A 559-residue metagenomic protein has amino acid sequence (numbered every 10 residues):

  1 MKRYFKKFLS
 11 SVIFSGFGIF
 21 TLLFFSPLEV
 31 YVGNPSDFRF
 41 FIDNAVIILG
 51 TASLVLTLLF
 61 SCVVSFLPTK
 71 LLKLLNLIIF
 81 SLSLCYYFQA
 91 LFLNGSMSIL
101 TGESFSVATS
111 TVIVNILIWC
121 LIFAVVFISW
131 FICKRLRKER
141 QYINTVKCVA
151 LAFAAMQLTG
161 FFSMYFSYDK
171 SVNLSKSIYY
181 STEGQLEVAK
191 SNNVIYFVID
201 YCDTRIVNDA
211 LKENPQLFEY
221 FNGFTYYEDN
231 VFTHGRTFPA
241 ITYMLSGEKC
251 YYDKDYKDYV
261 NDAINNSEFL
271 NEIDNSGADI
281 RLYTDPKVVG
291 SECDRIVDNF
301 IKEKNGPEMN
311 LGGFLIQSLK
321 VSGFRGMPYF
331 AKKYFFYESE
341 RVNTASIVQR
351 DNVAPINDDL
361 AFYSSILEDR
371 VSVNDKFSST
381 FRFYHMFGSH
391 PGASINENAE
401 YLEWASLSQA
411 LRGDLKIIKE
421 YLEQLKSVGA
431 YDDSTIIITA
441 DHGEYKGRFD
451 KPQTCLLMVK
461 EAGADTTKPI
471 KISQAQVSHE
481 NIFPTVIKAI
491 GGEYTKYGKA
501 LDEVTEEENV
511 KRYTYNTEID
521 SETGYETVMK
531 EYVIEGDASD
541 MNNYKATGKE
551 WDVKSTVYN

Functional and structural regions predicted by a protein language model:
Y4-C120, V126-N559: Catalytic domains that recognize anionic headgroups
